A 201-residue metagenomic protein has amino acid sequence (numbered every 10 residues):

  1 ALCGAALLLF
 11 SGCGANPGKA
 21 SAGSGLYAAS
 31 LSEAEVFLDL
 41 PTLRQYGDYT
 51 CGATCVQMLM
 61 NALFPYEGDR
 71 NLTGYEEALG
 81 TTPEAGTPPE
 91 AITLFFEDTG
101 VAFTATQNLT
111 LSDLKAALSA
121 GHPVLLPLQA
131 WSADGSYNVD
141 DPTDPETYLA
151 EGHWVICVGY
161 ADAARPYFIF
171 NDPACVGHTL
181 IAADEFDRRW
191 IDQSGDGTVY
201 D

Functional and structural regions predicted by a protein language model:
L2-S11: Bacterial N-terminal signal peptides
G12-P89, A130-S132, Y137-D140, P145-Y148 (+1 more regions): Active-site-adjacent structural segments surrounding the nucleophilic cysteine of cysteine proteases and isopeptidases
N16-G23, A29, P145-L149, V158-D201: Noncatalytic regulatory segments and standalone regulatory/sensor domains
T50, T54-M58, T87-D98, D113 (+2 more regions): Extracytoplasmic/secreted proteins, especially bacterial periplasmic and envelope-associated proteins
C55, L59-E67, F96-G100, L118 (+3 more regions): Sec/Tat-exported extracytoplasmic proteins
G86-S112, A116-A120, V124: Mid-length scaffold segments of soluble, non-membrane domains
L109-N171: Active-site-adjacent substructure of cysteine-protease-like catalytic cores
